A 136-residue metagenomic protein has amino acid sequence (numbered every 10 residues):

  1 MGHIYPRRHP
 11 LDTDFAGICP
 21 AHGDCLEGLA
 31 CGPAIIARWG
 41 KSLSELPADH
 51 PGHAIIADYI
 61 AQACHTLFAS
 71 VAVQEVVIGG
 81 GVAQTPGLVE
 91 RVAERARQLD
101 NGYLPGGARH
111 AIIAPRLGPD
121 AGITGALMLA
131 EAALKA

Functional and structural regions predicted by a protein language model:
M1-I55, T66, E90: Glycine/GP-enriched mid-protein hinge/lid loop-to-helix segment characteristic of carbohydrate kinases
E27, G80, A114-P115: Small/polar loops that bind or transfer phosphate-bearing groups
G40, H65, R97-N101: A general structural signal for alpha-helical elements within enzymatic catalytic domains
H50, A54-D58, P86, D120: Non-membrane alpha-helical structural segments and their capping/turn regions in soluble enzymes
A54-V73: Phosphate/ATP-binding catalytic cores across multiple sugar-kinase/actin-like superfamilies, primarily ASKHA
E75-Q84: Glycine-rich beta-strand-to-loop/alpha-helix junction loops that act as flexible
G87-E90, E94-A136: Glycine-rich phosphate-binding/hydrolytic loop that grips phosphoryl groups
